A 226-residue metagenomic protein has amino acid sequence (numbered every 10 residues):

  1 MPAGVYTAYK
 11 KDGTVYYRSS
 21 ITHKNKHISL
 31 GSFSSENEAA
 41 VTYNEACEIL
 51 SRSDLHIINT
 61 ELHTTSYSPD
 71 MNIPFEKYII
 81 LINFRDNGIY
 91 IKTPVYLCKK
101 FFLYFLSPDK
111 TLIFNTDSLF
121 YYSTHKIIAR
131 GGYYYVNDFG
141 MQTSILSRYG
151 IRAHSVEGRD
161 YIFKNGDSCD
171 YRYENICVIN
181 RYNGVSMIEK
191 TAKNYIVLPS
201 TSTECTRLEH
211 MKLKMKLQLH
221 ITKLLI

Functional and structural regions predicted by a protein language model:
M1-I226: Boundary-flanking segments of nucleic-acid-binding domains in nuclear regulatory proteins
